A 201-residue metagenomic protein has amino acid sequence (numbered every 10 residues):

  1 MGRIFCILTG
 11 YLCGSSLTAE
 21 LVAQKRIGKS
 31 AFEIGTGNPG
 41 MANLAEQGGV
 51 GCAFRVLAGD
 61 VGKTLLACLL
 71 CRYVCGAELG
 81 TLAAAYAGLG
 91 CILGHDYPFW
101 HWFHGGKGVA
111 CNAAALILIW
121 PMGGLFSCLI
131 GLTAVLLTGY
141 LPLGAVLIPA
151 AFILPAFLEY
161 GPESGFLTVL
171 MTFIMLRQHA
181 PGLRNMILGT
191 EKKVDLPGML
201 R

Functional and structural regions predicted by a protein language model:
M1-I27: N-terminal signal-anchor transmembrane alpha helix
G2, C6, G51-W100, I119-M122 (+3 more regions): Nucleotide and nucleotide-moiety/phosphate-recognizing core
G10-S16, G90-H95, V135, M171-Q178: Alpha-helical transmembrane segments of multi-pass membrane proteins
A19-Q24, A42, G94-H104, G131-T138 (+1 more regions): C-terminal ends of transmembrane helices
L21-A53, A180-R201: Cytosolic, membrane-interface loops and tails of multi-pass inner-membrane proteins
K29-M41, W100-A113, Y140-L147: Short, non-helical or kinked segments that cap or interrupt transmembrane helices
N43-G49, C71-C75, G94, V109-T138 (+1 more regions): Interfacial segments of multi-pass membrane proteins
L125, L141-P149, E159-M171: Loop-to-transmembrane alpha-helix initiation sites
